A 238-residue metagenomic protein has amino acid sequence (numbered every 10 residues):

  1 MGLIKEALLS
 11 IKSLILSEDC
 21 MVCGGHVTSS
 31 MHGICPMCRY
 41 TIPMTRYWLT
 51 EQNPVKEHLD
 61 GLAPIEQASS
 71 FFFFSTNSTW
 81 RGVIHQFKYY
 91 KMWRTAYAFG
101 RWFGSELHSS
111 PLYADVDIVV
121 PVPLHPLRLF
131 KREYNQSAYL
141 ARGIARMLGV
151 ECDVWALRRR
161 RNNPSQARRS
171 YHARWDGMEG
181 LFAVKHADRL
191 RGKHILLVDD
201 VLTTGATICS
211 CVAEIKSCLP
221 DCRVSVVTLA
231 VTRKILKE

Functional and structural regions predicted by a protein language model:
M1-V198, T203-E238: Glycine-rich phosphate/pyrophosphate-handling loop used in enzymes and phosphotransfer proteins
